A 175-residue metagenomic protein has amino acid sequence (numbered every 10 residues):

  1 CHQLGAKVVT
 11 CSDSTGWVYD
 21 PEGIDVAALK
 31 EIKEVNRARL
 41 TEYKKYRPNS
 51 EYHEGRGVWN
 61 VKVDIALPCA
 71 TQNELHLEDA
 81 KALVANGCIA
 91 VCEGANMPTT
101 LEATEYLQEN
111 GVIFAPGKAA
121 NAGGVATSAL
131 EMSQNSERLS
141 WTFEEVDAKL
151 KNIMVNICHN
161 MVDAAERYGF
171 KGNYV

Functional and structural regions predicted by a protein language model:
C1-V63: Glycine-rich phosphate/diphosphate-binding loop of Rossmann-like nucleotide-binding domains
Q3-L4, D13-S14, G23-I24, E78-A82 (+2 more regions): Composition- and surface-driven signal marking solvent-exposed, interaction-prone regions in large proteins
T15, V35-S50, N73, I153-G172: Short secondary-structure junctions and interdomain/linker hinges
H53-V63, N73-A90: Rossmann-fold NAD(P) dinucleotide-binding segment
L67-C69, G94: Short, well-ordered coil/turn residues at beta-beta hairpins and beta-strand->alpha-helix junctions within
T71-N73, M97: Short glycine-rich anion-binding loops that position phosphate/pyrophosphate groups of nucleotides and phosphorylated
A82-V175: Adenosine-phosphate binding glycine-rich loop
